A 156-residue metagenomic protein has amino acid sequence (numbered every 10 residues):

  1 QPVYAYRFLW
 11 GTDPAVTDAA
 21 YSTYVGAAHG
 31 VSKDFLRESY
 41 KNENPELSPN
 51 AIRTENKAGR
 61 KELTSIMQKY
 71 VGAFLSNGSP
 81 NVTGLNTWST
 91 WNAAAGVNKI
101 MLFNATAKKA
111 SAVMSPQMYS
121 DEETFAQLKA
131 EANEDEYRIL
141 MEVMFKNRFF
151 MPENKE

Functional and structural regions predicted by a protein language model:
Q1-E156: C-terminal helix-and-tail extensions that cap enzymatic domains
